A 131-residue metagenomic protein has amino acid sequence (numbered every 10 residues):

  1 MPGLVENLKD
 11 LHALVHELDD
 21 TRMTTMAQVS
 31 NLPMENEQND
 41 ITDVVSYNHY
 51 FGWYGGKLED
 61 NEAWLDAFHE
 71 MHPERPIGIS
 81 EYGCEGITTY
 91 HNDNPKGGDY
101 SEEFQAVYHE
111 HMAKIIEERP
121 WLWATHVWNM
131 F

Functional and structural regions predicted by a protein language model:
M1: Active-site neighborhood of divalent metal-dependent phosphoester/pyrophosphate hydrolases
V5-V29, M34-F131: Substrate-binding clefts and catalytic carboxylate motifs of secreted carbohydrate-active enzymes
